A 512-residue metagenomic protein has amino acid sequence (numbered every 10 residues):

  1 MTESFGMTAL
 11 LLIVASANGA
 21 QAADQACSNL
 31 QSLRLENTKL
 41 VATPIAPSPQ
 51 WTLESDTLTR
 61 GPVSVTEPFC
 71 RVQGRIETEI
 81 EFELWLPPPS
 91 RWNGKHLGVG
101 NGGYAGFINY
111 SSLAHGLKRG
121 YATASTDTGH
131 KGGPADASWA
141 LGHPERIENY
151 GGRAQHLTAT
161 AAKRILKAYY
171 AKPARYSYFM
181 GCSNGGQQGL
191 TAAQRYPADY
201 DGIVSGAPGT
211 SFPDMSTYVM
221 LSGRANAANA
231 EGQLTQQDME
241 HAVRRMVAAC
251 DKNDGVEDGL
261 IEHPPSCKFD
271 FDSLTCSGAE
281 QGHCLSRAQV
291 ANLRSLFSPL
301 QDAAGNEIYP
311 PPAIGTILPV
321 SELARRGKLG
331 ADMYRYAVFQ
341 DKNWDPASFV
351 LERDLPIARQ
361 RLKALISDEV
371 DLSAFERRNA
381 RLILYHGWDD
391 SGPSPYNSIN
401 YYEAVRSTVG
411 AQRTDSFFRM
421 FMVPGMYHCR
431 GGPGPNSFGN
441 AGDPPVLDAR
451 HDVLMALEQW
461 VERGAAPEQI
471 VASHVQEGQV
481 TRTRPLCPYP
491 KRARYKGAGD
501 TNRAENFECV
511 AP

Functional and structural regions predicted by a protein language model:
M1-M7: Bacterial N-terminal signal peptides that target proteins for export
L11-A20: Hydrophobic h-region of N-terminal signal peptides that target proteins for export in Gram-negative bacteria
Q21-K95, S111, V256-I261, D270-W344 (+4 more regions): Catalytic-loop region of hydrolases
N93, N101-P173, T217-Y218, A225-A228 (+3 more regions): Cap/lid segment of the alpha/beta-hydrolase catalytic domain
M180-G185, G189: Gly/Ala-rich beta-loop-alpha elbow adjacent to hydrolase catalytic centers
T191-A193, A198-Q301, N436-A449: A catalytic-pocket lid/entrance helix-loop region that shapes and gates access to the active site across common
L384-H386: Short beta-strand/loop motif that positions the catalytic acidic residue of the alpha/beta-hydrolase fold
G392-Y396: Conserved alpha/beta-hydrolase "acid-adjacent" motif
